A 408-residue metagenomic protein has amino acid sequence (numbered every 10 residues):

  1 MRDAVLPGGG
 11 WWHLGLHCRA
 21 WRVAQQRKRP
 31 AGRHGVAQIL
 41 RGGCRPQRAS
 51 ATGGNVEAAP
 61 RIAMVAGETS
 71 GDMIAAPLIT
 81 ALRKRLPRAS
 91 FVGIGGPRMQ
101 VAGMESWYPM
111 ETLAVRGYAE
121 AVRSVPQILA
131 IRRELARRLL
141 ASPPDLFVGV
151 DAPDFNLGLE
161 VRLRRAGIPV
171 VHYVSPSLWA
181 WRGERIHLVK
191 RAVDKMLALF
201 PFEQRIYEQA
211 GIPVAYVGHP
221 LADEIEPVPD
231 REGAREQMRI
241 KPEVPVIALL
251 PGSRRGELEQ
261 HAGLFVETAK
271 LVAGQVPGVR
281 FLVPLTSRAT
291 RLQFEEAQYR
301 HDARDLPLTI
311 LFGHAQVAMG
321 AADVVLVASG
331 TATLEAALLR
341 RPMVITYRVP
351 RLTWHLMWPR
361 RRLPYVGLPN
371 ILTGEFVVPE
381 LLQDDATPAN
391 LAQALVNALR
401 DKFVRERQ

Functional and structural regions predicted by a protein language model:
M1-G53: An anion-binding loop in the catalytic cleft
T52-Q408: Nucleotide-activated sugar donor-binding and catalytic core shared by glycosyltransferases and related lipid-linked
